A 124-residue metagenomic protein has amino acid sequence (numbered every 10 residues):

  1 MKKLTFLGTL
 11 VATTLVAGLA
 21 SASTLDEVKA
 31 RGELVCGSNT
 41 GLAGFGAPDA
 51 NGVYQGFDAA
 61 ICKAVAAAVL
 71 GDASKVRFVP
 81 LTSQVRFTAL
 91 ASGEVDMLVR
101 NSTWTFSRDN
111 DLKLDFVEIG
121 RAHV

Functional and structural regions predicted by a protein language model:
M1-A22: Gram-negative bacterial Sec-dependent N-terminal signal peptides
A22, L42, N51, D111-K113 (+1 more regions): Generic secondary-structure boundary/loop-capping signal
A22-R31: Bacterial Sec-exported substrate-binding components of ABC uptake systems
E33-F57: Short glycine-rich His-centered loop
L34, S74-R77: Conserved beta-strand core positions
G52-A60, L81-Q84: Soluble non-cytosolic domains of exported or imported proteins
K63, A67, V76-H123: Acidic, polar ligand-binding/catalytic clefts
